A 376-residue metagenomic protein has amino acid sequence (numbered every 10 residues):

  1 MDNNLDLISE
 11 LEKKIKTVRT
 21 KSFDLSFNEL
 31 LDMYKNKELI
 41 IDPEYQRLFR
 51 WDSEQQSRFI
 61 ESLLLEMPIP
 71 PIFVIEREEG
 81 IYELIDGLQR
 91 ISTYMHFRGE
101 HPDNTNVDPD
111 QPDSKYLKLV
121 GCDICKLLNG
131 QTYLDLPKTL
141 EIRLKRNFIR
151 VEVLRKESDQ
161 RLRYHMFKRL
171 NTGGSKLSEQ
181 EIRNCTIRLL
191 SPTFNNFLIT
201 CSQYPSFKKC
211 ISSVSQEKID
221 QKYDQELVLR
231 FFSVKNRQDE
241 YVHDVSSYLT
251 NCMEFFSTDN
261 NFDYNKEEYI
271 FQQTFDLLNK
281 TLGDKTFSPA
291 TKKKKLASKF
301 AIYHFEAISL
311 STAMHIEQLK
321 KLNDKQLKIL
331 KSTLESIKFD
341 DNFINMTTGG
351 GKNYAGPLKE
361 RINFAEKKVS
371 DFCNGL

Functional and structural regions predicted by a protein language model:
M1-D2, N374: Polar low-complexity intrinsically disordered regions
D2-L25, E29, D42-T250, F343-G351: Basic- and aromatic-enriched surface patches that contact anionic nucleotides/nucleic acids
M33-I40: Glycine-rich phosphate-binding segment of PLP-dependent enzymes
L227-V228, V234-L376: C-terminal subdomains that position terminal phosphate/3'-OH groups for nucleotidyl transfer/ligation, primarily on
